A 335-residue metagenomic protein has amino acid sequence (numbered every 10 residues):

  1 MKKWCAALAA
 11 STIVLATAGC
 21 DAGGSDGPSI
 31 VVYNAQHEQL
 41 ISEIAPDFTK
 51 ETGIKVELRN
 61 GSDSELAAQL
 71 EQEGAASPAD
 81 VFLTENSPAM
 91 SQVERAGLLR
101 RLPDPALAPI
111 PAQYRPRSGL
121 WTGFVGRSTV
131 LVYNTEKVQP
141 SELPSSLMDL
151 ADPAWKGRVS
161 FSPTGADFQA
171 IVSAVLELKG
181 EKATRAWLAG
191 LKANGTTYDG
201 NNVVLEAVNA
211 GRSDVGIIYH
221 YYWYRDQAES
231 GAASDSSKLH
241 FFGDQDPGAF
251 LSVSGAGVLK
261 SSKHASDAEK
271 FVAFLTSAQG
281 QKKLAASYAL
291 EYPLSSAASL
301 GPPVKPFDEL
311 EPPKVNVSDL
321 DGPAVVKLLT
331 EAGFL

Functional and structural regions predicted by a protein language model:
A16-G19: C-terminal motif of bacterial Sec signal peptides marking the signal peptidase cleavage site
D21-G23: Bacterial signal peptide processing site
A35-K55: Short, polar/charged alpha-helical segment
A35-S42, G61-E65, E71, S77-S213 (+1 more regions): Extracytoplasmic ligand-binding site segments that recognize negatively charged/polar headgroups
P88-Q92, D214-S237: A ligand-binding cleft/hinge motif common to bilobed small-molecule-binding domains
R127, L188-L191, T197-Y198, A233-K260: Periplasmic-binding protein-like
V132-K137, L176, L251-H264, K283: A bilobed periplasmic-binding-protein/Venus flytrap-type ligand-binding module shared by bacterial periplasmic
G157-S162, F274-A298: Periplasmic-binding protein-like
